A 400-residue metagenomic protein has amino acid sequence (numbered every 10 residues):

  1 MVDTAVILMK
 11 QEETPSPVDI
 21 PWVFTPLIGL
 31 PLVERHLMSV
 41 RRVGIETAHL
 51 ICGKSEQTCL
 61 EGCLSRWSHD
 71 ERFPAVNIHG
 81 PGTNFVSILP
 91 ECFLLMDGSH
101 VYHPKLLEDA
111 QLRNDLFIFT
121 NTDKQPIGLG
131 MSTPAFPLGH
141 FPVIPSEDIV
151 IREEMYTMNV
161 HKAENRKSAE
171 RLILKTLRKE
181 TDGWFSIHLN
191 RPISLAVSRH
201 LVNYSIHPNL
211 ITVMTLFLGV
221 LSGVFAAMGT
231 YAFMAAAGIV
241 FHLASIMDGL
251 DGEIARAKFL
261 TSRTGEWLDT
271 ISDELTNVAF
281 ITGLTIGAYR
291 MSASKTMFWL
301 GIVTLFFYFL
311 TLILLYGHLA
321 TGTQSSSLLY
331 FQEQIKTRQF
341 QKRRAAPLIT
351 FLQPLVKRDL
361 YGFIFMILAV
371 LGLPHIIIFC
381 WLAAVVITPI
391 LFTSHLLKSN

Functional and structural regions predicted by a protein language model:
V2-L60: N-terminal glycine-rich phosphate-binding loop and ensuing alpha1 helix
V33, S99, H207: Residue-level signal for inorganic ion chemistry
E61-L129: Conserved beta-loop-beta/alpha segment of the NTase-like Rossmann-fold superfamily that binds/positions NTPs
Q125-P134, L138-S198, S272-N400: A feature for the membrane-embedded catalytic helix bundles of lipid/isoprenoid biosynthetic enzymes
H200, V220-V224, M366-I367: Alpha-helical transmembrane segments of multipass membrane proteins
P208-T264: Membrane-embedded alpha-helical segments that form the functional core of polytopic membrane enzymes, especially those
F217, I239, L243, L268-I271 (+2 more regions): Hydrophobic residues within alpha-helical transmembrane segments of multi-pass solute transporters/permease subunits
I239, L243, G252-K295: Basic, amphipathic juxtamembrane/active-site segments that coordinate anionic phosphate or diphosphate groups
